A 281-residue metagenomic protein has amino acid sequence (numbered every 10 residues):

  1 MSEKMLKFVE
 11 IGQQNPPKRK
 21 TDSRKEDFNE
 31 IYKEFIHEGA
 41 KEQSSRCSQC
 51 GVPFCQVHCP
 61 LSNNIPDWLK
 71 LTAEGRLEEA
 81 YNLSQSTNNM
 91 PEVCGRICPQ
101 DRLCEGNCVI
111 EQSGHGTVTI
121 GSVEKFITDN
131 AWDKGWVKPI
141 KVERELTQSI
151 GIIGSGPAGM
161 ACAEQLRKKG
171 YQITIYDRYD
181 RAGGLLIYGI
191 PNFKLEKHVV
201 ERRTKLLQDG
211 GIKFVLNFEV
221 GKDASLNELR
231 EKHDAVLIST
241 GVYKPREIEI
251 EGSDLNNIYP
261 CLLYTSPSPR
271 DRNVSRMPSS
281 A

Functional and structural regions predicted by a protein language model:
V9-K33, S62-E74, L83-Q85, Q112-G121 (+2 more regions): Beta1-alpha1 glycine-rich phosphate/pyrophosphate-binding loop at the start of Rossmann-like nucleotide-binding domains
K41-T72, Y81, Q85-G114, G159-A161: Cysteine-centered iron-sulfur cluster-binding motifs in ferredoxin-type domains/subunits of redox enzymes
A131-Q148, S266: A short, basic/flexible loop-to-alpha-helix module at the beginning of a structural domain
A224-S225: Short acidic active-site motifs
A235, S239-R246: Glycine-/small-residue-rich beta->alpha transition segments that form the dinucleotide
P245-L263: Glycine-rich beta-alpha-beta "Rossmann" dinucleotide-binding loop(s) and their flanking helix/strand
Y264-D271: Conserved small/polar residues in nucleotide/adenosyl-binding loops
S275-A281: Hydrophobic alpha-helical segments, chiefly the membrane-spanning helices and signal/signal-anchor peptides
